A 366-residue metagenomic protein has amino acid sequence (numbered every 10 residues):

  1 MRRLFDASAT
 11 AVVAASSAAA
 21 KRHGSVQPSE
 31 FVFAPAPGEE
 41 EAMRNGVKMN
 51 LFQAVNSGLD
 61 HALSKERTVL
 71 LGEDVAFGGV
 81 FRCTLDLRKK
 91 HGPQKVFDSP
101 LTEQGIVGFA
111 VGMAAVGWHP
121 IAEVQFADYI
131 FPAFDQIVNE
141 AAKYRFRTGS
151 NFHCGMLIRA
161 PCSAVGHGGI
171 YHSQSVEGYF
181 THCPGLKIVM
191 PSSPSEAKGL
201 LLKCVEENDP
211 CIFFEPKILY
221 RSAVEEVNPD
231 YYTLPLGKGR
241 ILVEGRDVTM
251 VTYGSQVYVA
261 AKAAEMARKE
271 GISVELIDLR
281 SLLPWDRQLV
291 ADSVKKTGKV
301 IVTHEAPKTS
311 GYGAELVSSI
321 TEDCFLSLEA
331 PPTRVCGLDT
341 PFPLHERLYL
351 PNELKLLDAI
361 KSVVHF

Functional and structural regions predicted by a protein language model:
R2-D6, V12-P210, F214, I218-L219 (+1 more regions): Thiamine diphosphate
L4, V80-K90, F152-L157, K217-F366: Thiamine diphosphate
